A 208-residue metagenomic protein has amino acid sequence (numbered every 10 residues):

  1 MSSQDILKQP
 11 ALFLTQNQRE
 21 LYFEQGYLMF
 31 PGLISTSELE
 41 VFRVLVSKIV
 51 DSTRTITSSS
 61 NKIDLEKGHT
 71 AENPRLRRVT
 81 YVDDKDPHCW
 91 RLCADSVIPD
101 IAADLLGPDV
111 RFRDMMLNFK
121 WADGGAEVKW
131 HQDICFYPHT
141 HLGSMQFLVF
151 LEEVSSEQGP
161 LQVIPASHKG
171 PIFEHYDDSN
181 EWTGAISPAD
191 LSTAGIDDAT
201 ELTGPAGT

Functional and structural regions predicted by a protein language model:
M1-Q25, P31-W130, F136-H139, Y176: Non-heme Fe(II)-dependent double-stranded beta-helix
A11, Y27-M29, Q146-F150, V163 (+1 more regions): Conserved hydrophobic/aromatic beta-strand scaffold that supports enzyme active sites
S96, D100, M145, P205-T208: A structural signal for well-ordered alpha-helical segments within the folded catalytic domains of diverse enzymes
L105, H131, P138-S156, T203-P205: Short, conserved beta-strand element in jelly-roll/cupin
P108, A122-G124, E153-S156, K169: Short, charged/polar surface micro-motifs in flexible loops or helix N-caps
M115, M145, G159: Change "...and in nucleic-acid phosphodiester-cleaving endonucleases..." to "...and in nucleic-acid processing enzymes
M116, W121, Q132, V149-E153 (+1 more regions): Short, structured patches in soluble enzyme cores that scaffold and shape functional sites
V154-T208: Double-stranded beta-helix
